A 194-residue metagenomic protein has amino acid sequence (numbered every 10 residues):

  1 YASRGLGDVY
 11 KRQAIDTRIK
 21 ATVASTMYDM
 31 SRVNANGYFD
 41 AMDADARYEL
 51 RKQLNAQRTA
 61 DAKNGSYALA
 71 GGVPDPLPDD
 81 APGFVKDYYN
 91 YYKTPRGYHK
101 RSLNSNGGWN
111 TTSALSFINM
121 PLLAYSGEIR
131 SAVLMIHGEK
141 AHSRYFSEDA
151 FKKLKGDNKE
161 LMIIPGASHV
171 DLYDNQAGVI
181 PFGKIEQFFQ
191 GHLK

Functional and structural regions predicted by a protein language model:
Y1-Y10: Single conserved hydrophobic/aromatic residue that forms the stacking wall/gate of nucleotide- or nucleobase-binding
K11-K93: Alpha/beta-hydrolase-fold enzymes
G108-Y125: Active-site nucleophile elbow and catalytic-triad environment of alpha/beta-hydrolase enzymes
S126-R130, K153-G156: Short, conserved loop/helix-junction motifs that constitute active-site signature segments in enzyme catalytic cores
I129, M135-H137: Short beta-strand/loop motif that positions the catalytic acidic residue of the alpha/beta-hydrolase fold
A141-S147: Conserved alpha/beta-hydrolase "acid-adjacent" motif
L154-V170: Catalytic histidine neighborhood in serine/cysteine hydrolases with alpha/beta-hydrolase-type architecture
P165-A167, D171-K194: Catalytic active-site module of serine/aspartate enzymes centered on a nucleophile-bearing elbow/loop
